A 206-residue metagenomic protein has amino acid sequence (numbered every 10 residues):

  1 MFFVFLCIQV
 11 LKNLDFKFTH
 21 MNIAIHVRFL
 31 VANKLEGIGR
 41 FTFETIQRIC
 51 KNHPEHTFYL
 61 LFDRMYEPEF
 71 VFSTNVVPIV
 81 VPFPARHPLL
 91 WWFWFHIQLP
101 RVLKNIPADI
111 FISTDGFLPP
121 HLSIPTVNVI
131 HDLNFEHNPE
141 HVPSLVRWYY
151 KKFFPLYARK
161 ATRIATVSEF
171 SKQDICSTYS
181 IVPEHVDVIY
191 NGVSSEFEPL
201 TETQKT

Functional and structural regions predicted by a protein language model:
M1-V4: Methionine residue identity
L11-T206: Carbohydrate transferase catalytic cores enriched for Leloir-type hexosyltransferases
